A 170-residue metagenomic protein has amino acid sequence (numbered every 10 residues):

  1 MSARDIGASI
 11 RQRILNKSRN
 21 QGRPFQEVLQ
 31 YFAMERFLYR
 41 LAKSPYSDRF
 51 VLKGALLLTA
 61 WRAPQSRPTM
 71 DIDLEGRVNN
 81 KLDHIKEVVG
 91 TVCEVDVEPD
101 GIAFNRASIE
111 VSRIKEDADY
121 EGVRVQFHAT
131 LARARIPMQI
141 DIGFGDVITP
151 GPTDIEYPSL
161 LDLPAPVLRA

Functional and structural regions predicted by a protein language model:
M1-A170: Compositionally biased terminal segments of proteins
